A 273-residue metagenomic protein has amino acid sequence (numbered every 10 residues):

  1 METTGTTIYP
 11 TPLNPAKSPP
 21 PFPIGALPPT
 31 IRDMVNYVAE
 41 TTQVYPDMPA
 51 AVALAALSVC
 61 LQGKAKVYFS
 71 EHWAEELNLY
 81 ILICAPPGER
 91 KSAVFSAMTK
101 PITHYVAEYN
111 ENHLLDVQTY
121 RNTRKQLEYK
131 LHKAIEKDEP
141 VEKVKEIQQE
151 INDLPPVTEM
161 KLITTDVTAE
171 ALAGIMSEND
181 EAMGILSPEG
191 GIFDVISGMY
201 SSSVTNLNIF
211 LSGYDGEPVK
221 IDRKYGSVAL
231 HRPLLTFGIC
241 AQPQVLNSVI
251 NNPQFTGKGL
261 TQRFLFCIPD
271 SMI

Functional and structural regions predicted by a protein language model:
M1-I273: Phosphate-handling catalytic cores of nucleic-acid transaction enzymes
